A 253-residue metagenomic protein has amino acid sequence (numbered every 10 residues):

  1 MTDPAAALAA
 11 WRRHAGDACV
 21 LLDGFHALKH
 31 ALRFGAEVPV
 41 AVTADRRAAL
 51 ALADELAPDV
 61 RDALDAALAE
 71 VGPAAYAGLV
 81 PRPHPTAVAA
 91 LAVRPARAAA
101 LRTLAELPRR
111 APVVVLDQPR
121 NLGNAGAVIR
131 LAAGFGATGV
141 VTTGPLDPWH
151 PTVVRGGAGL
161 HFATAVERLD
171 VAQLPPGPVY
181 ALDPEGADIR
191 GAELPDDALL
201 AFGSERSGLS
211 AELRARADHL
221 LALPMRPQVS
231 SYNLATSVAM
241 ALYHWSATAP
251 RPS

Functional and structural regions predicted by a protein language model:
M1, A67-G72, A163-A172: Short acidic-hydrophobic, aromatic-tinged amphipathic segments that line or gate anion-handling sites
M1-P58, P145-D147: Boundary-proximal intrinsically disordered activation/regulatory segments immediately upstream of a helical core
G24, R120-A127, S230-A235: Amphipathic alpha-helical repeat scaffolds
A57-V93: Glycine/small-residue-rich loop that forms an oxyanion/phosphate-binding "nest" at active or ligand-binding sites
A90, L131-F135, P145-P148, T152-H161 (+2 more regions): Structured adenosyl-cofactor binding patch, chiefly the S-adenosyl-L-methionine
L91, P95-E185: RNA substrate-binding interface of SAM-dependent RNA methyltransferases
A181-P227: Active-site/ligand-binding-proximal alpha/beta "capping" segment
